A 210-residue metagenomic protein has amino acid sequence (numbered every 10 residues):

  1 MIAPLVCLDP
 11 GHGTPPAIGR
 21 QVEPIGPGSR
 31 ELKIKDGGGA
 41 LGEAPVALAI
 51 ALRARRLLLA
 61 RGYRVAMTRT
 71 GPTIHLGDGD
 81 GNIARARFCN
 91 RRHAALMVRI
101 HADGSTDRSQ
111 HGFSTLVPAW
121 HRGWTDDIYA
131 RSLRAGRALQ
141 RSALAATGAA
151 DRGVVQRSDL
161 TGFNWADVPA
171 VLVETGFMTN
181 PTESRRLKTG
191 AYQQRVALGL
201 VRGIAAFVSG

Functional and structural regions predicted by a protein language model:
M1-A86, A119: Active-site histidine-acidic residue metal-binding/catalytic motifs, centered on HxH/HExxH-like signatures
L5-D9, R64-A66, L96-H101, S114-L116 (+1 more regions): Soluble periplasmic/extracytoplasmic beta-strand elements of cell-envelope proteins
H12-P15, A40-L41, G71-H75, A102-D107 (+4 more regions): Solvent-exposed loop/turn segments at secondary-structure junctions within structured extracellular/periplasmic domains
L41-A49, L76-I83, D126-R134, L187-R195: Soluble non-cytosolic domains of exported or imported proteins
L52-Y63, N90-A94, A102, Q140-A149 (+3 more regions): Sec-exported extracytoplasmic/periplasmic mature domains
G81-A95, L160-W165: Mature extracellular/periplasmic domains of secretome proteins
R99-D107, L116, A150-G210: Active-site-adjacent mobile loop/cap segments within catalytic or ligand-binding domains
I128-D159: Active-site-adjacent substrate-binding region of metalloamidase/peptidase-like peptide-processing proteins
